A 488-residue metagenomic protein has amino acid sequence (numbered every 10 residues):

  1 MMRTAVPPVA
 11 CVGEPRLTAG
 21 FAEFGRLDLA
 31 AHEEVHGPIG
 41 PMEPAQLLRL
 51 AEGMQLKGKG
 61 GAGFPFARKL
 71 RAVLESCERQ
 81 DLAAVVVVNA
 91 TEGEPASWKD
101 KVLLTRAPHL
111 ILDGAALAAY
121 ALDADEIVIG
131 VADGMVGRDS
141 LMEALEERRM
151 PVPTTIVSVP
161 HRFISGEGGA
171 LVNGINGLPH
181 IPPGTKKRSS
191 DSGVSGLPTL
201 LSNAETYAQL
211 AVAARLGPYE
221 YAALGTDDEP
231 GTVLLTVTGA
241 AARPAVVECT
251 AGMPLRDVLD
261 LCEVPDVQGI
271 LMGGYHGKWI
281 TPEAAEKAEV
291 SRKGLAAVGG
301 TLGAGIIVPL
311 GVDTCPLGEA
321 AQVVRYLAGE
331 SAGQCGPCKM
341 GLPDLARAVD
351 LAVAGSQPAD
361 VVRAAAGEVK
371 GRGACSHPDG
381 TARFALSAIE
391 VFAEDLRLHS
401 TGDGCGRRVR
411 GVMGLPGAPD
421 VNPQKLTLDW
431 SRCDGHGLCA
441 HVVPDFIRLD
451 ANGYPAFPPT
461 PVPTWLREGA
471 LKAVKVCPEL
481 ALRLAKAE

Functional and structural regions predicted by a protein language model:
M2-L48: Cofactor-/ligand-binding subdomain signature composed of acidic, glycine-rich, tryptophan-containing flexible loops
L29-E33, V88-D100, S192, T236-A241: Gly-rich Lys/Arg/Thr-decorated short loops/hinges at beta-loop-alpha junctions or inter-strand turns that position
G37-L50, L82-A84, A90, D100-L104 (+5 more regions): Ferredoxin-type iron-sulfur electron-transfer modules in oxidoreductases and energy-metabolism complexes
E52-V73, R162-N173, A328-M340, G373-A385: Conserved phosphate/anionic-ligand binding catalytic regions in large, soluble enzymes, centered on
L82, D133-A251, C262-V264: Hydrophobic alpha-helical positions that pack around
A107-A121: Histidine-anchored nucleotide/phosphate-binding helix
A124-I127, E263-Y275: Short loop-to-beta-strand transition segments
P337-P343, D379-G380, D434, L438-Y454 (+1 more regions): Iron-sulfur cluster-binding cysteine motifs and their immediate structural context in ferredoxin-like electron-transfer
